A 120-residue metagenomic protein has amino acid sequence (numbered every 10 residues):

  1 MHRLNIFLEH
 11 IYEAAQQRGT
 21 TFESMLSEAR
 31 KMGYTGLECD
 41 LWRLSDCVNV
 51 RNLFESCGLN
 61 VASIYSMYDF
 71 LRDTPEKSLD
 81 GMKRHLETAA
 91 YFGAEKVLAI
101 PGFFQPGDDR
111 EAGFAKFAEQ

Functional and structural regions predicted by a protein language model:
M1-A94, A112: N-terminal pre-domain/capping segments
G102-Q105: Short linear capping/connector segments at secondary-structure termini
G107-Q120: Active-site cleft segment of glycoside hydrolase catalytic domains centered on the general acid/base Glu
